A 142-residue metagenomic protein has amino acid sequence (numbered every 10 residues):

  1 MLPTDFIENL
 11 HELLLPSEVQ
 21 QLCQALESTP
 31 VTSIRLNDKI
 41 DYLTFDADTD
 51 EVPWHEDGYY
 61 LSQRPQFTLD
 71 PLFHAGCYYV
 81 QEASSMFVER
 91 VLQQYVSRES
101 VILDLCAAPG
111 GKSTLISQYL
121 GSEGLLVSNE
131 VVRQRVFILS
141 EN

Functional and structural regions predicted by a protein language model:
M1-N142: S-adenosylmethionine
